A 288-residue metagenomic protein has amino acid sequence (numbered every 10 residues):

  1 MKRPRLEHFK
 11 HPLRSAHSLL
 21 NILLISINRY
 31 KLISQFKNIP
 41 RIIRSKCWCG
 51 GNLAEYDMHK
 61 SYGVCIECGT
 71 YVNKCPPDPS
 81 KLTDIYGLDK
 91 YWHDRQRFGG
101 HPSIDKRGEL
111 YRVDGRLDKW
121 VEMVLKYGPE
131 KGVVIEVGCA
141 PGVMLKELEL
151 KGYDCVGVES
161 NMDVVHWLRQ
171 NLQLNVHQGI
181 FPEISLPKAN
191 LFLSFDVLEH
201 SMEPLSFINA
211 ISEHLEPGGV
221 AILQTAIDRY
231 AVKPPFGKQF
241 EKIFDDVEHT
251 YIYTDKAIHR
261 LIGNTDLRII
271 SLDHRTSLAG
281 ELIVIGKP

Functional and structural regions predicted by a protein language model:
R3-F195, L205-N209, I222-Q224, K238-Q239 (+3 more regions): Conserved N-terminal segment of class I S-adenosyl-L-methionine
Y153, L267-R268: A generic structural motif
L172, T265-D266: Residues at helix C-cap/C′ positions in short coil/turn segments immediately following an alpha-helix
D196, H200: A short His-aromatic
S201-M202, L215-P217: Helix-to-beta-strand junctions that scaffold the AdoMet/dcAdoMet cofactor pocket in Class I SAM-dependent enzymes
A226-A231: Short "lid" loop at the C-terminus of a central beta-strand within the Rossmann-like core of SAM-dependent
I243-Y251: C-terminal alpha-helical "lid/dimerization" subdomain adjacent to the S-adenosyl-L-methionine
T250-T265: Short alpha-helix
